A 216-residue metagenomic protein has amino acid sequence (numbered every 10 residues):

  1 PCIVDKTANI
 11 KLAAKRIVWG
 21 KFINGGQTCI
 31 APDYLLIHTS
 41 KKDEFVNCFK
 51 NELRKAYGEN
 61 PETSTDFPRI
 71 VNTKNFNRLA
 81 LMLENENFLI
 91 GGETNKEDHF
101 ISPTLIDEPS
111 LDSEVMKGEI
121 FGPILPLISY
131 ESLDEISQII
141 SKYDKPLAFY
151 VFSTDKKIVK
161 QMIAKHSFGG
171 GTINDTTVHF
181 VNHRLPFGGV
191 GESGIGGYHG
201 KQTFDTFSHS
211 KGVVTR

Functional and structural regions predicted by a protein language model:
P1-S110, I173: ALDH superfamily catalytic-core signature
F100-R216: Conserved C-terminal structural/oligomerization subdomain of aldehyde/semialdehyde dehydrogenase
